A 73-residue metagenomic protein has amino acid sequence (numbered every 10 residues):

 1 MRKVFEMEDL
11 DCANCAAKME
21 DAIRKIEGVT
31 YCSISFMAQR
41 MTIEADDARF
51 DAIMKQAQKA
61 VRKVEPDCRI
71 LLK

Functional and structural regions predicted by a protein language model:
M1-K73: Flexible metal-binding regulatory segments at protein termini and peripheral loops
